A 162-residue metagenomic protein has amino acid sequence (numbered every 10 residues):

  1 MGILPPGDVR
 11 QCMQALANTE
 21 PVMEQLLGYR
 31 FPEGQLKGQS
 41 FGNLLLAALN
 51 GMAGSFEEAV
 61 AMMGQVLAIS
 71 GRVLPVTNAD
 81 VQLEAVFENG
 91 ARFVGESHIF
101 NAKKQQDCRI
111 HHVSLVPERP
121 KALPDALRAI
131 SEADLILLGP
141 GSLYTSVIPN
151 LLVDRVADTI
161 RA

Functional and structural regions predicted by a protein language model:
M1-D107: Electropositive, gly/pro-rich neighborhoods at or near active sites that engage anionic ligands
L44, G141-L143: Gly/Ser/Thr-rich beta-alpha loop segments that engage phosphate groups in nucleotides
H111-A129, L151-L152: Active-site glycine-rich loop that binds ribose-phosphate moieties when present
A133: An anion/phosphate-binding loop that grips the pyrophosphate of nucleotide cofactors and donors
L137-G139: Structural motif
L143-V153: Glycine/threonine-rich flexible loop motifs
D158-A162: Short, conserved loop/helix-junction motifs that constitute active-site signature segments in enzyme catalytic cores
